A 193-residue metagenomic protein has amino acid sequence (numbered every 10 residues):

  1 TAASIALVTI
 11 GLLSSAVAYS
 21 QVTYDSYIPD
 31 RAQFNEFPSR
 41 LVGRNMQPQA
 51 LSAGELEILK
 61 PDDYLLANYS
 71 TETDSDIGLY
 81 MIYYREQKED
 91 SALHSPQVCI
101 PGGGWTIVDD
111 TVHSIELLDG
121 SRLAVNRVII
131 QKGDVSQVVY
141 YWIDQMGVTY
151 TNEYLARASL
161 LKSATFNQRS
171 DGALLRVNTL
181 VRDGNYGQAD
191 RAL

Functional and structural regions predicted by a protein language model:
A2, A50-A53, N185: General structural signal for secondary-structure boundaries
A2-V22: Internal/C-terminal transmembrane anchor helices
V17, Y24-D25, Q49, L155: General secondary-structure edge motif
T23-L41: Alpha-helical transmembrane signal-anchor/signal-peptide segments
D30, A53-E55, L59-D62, W105 (+1 more regions): Bulky hydrophobic/aromatic packing residues
E36-A67: Short extracytoplasmic
L65-L193: A cross-kingdom signal targeting lumenal/periplasmic-facing segments of multi-pass membrane and secretory-pathway
